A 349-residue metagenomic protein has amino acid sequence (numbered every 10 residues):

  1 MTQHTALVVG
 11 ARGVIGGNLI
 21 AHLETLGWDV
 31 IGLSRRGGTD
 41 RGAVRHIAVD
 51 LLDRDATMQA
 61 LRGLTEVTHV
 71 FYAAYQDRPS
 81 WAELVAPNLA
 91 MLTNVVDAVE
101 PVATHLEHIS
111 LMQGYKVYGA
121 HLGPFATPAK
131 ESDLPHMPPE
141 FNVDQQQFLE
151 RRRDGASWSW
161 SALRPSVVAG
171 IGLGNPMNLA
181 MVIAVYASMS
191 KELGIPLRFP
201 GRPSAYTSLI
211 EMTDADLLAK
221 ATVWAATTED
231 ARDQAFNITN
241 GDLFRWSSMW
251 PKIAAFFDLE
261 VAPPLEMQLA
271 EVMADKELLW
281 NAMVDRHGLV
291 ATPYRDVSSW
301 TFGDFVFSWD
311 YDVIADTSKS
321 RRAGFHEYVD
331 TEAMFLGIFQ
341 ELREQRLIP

Functional and structural regions predicted by a protein language model:
H4-L26: N-terminal Rossmann NAD(P)H-binding glycine-rich loop of SDR-like oxidoreductase domains
V9, G170, G201-S208, F236-L243 (+2 more regions): Glycine-rich Rossmann NAD(P)(H)-binding loop
G38-N94: NAD(P)H-binding glycine-rich loop region in Rossmannoid oxidoreductase-like domains and their noncatalytic homologs
V70-Y72, E83-L84, A90-F141, S161: Conserved Rossmann-fold NAD(P)-dependent oxidoreductase catalytic core, especially the SDR/UDP-sugar
L134-S166, I171: Active-site Tyr-X1-5-Lys
A156, V168-Y186, D216, W224-F236 (+1 more regions): Glycine/proline-rich active-site loop of Rossmann-fold NAD(P)-dependent oxidoreductases
V185-T213: A conserved pocket-lining segment of Rossmann-fold NAD(P)-dependent short-chain dehydrogenase/reductase
A219-G303, D316-S318, R322, F339 (+1 more regions): Mid/C-terminal beta-alpha module of Rossmann-like enzyme folds, strongest in SDR-family dehydrogenases/epimerases
